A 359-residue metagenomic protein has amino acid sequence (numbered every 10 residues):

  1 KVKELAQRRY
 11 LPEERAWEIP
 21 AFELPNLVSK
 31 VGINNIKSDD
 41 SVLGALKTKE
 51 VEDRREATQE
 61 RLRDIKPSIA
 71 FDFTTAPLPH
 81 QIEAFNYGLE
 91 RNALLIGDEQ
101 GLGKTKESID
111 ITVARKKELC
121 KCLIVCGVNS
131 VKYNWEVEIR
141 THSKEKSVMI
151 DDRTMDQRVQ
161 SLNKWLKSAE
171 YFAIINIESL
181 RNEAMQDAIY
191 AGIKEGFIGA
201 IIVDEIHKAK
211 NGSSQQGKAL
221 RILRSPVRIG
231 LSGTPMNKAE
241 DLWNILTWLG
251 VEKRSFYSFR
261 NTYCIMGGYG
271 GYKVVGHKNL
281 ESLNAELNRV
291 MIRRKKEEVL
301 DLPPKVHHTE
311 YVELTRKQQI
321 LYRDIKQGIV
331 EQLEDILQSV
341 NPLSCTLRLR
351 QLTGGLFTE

Functional and structural regions predicted by a protein language model:
K1-F73: Accessory DNA-engaging acidic/polar modules
T58-G97: Conserved pre-motif I regulatory segment
R91-I111: Walker A/P-loop
E107, L119-T141, A239-D241: Conserved Walker A/P-loop ATP-binding site and its immediately adjacent core in helicase/helicase-like ATPase domains
K117-K121, T141, M155-D156, K164 (+4 more regions): Conserved P-loop NTPase motor "coupling/switch" region that bridges the ATPase
S130-M155, L249-K253: Conserved helix-turn-beta segment of the N-terminal RecA-like "Helicase ATP-binding" lobe in SF1/SF2 helicases
D156-F172, I177-F197, S214, K218: Conserved helix/coil segment N-terminal to the catalytic DExD/H
I229, K296-T358: Inter-lobe connector of SF1/SF2 helicase motors
